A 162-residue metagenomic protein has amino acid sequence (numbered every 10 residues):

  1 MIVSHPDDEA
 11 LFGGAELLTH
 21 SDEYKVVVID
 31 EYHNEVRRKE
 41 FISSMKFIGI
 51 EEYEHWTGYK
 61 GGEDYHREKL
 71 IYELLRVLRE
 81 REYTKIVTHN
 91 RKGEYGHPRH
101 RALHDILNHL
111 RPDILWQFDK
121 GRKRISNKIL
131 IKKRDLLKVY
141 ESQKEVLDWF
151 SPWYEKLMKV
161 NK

Functional and structural regions predicted by a protein language model:
M1-P112: Active-site beta-strand->loop->alpha-helix modules in alpha/beta enzyme cores, enriched in Gly/His/Asp(Glu)
K85, D113-K162: The feature marks non-catalytic terminal segments
